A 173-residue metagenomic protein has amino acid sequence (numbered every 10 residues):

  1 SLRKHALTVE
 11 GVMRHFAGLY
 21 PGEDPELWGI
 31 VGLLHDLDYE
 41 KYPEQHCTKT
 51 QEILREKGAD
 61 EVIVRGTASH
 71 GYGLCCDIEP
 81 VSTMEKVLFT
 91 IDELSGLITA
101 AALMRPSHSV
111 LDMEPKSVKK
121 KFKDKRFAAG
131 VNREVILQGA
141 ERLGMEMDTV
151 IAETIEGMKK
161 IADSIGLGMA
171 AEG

Functional and structural regions predicted by a protein language model:
S1, H5, Y42, V110 (+2 more regions): Catalytic cores of large soluble enzymes that bind and process phosphate-bearing ligands
S1-E26: Alpha-helical phosphate/pyrophosphate-handling elements in metalloenzyme active cores
H5, V87-T90, T154: Amphipathic alpha-helix face/heptad-repeat signature
G18, T99-A102, D163, L167: Charged/polar positions within long, soluble alpha-helices
G22-E23, A59, M145, L167: Helix N-cap/coil-helix junction residues
E23-A128, L137: Divalent metal-dependent catalytic cores for phosphoryl transfer on phosphate-bearing substrates
S117-G173: A structured, mid-to-C-terminal "fold-capping" secondary-structure block
